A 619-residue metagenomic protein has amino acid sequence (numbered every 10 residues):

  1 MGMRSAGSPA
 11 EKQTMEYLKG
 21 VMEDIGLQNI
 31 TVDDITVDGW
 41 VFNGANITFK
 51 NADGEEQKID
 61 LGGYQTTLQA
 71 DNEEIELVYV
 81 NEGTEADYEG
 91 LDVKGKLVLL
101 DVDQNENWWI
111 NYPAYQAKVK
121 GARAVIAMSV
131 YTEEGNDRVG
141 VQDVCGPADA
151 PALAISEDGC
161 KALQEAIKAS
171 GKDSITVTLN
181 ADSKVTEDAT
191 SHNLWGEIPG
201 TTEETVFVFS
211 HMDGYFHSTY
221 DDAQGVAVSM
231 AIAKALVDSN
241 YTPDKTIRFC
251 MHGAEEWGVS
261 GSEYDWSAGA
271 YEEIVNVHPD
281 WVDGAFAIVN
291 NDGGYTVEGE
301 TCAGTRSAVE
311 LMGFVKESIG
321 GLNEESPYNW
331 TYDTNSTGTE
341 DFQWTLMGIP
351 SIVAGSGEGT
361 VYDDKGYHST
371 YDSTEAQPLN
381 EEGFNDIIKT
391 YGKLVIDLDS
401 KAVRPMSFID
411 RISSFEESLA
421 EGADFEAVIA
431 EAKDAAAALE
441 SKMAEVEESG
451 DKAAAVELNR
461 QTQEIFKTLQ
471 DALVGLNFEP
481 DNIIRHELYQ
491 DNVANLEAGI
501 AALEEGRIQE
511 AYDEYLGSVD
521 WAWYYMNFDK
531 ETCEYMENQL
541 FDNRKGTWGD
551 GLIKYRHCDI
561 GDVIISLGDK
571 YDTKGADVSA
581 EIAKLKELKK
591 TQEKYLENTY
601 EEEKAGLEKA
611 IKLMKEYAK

Functional and structural regions predicted by a protein language model:
M1-E11, K19-I25, N29, E82 (+4 more regions): Catalytic-core environment of secreted peptidases
G2-L97: Noncatalytic luminal/extracellular "stalk/propeptide" segments of secretory-pathway proteins
K58-P151, S326-W330: Extracellular/luminal Protease-associated
I59-G90, Q142-T219, M230-T242: Soluble metallo-hydrolase cores and metallopeptidase-like ectodomains found primarily in the secretory/periplasmic
N105-E106, I110-Y112, G214-S307: Acidic/histidine-rich catalytic neighborhood of metal-dependent amide-processing enzymes
G294-S413: Active-site-adjacent substrate-binding region of metalloamidase/peptidase-like peptide-processing proteins
V361-F415, N538-Q539, G549, I553 (+3 more regions): His/Asp/Glu-rich mid-to-C-terminal helical/loop segments that flank catalytic regions of hydrolases
E375-Q461: Charged, amphipathic alpha-helical linkers/stalks
